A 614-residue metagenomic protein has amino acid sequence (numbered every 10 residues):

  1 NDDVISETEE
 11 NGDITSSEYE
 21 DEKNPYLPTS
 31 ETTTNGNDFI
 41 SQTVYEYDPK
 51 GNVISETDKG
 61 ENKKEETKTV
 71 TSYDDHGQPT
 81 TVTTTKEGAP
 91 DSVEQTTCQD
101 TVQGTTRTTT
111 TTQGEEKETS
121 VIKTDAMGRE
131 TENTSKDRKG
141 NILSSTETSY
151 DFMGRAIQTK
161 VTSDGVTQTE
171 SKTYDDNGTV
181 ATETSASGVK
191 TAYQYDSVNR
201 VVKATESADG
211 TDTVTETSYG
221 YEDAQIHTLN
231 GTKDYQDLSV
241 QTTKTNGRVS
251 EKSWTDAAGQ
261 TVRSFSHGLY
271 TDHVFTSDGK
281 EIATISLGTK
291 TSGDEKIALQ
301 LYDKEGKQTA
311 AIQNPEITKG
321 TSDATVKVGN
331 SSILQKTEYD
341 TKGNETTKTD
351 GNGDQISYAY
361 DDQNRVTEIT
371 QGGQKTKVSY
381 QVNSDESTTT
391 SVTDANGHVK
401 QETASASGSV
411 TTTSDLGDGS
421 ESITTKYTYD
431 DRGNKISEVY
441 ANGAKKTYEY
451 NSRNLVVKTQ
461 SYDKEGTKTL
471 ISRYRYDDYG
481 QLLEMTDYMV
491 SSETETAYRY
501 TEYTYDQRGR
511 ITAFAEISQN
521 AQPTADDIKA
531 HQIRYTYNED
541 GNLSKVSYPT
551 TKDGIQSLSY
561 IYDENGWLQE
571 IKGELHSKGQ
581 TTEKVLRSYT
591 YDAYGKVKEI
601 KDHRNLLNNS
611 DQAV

Functional and structural regions predicted by a protein language model:
N1-D350, D354-Y440, A444-V614: Beta-strand elements of repeat-based all-beta scaffolds
